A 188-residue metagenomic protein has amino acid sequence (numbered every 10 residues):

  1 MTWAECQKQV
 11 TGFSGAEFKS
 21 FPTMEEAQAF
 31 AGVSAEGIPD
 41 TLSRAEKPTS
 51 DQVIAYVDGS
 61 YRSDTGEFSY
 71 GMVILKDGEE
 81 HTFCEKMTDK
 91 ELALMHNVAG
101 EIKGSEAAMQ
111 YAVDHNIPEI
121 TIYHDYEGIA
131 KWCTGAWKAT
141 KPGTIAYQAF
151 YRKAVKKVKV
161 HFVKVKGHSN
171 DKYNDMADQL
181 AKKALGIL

Functional and structural regions predicted by a protein language model:
M1-A16, F30-G37: Short aromatic-glycine-(Arg/Gly/Cys) micro-motifs in beta-strand/loop hairpins
Q9-T11, E46, Y151-K157: Short, conserved catalytic or adaptor-binding loops enriched in Gly and charged residues
F21-P22, D171: Conserved aromatic
Q28-S50: Low-complexity, Ser/Pro/Thr/Glu/Lys-rich regulatory segments of predominantly eukaryotic nuclear proteins, containing
E46-A99, Y111: RNase H-like nuclease fold core
G59-D64, S105-M176, L180, L185: RNase H catalytic domain
G100, G104: Loop-to-helix element that buttresses phosphate recognition and phosphoryl-transfer chemistry
